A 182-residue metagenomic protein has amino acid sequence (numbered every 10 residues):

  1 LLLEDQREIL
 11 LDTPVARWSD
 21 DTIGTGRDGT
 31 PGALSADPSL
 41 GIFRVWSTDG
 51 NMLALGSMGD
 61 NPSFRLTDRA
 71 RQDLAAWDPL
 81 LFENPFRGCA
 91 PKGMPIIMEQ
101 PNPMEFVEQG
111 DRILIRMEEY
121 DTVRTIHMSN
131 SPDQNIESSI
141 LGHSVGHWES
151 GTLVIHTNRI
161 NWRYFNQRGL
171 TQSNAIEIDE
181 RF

Functional and structural regions predicted by a protein language model:
L1-R181: PEST-like low-complexity, intrinsically disordered acidic/proline/serine-rich tracts that flank trafficking/processing
